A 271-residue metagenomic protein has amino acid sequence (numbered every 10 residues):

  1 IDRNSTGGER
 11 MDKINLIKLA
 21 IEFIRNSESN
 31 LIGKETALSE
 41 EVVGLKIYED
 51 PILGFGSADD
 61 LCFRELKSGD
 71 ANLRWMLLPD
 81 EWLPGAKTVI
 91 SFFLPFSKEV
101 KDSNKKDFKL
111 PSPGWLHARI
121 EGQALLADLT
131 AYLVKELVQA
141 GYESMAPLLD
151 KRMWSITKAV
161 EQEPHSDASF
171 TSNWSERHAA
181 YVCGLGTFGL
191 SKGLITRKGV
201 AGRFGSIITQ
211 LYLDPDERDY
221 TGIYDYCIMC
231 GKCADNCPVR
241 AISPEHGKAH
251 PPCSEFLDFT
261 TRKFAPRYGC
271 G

Functional and structural regions predicted by a protein language model:
I1-R10: Short, Lys/Arg-enriched N-terminal segments with co-localized hydrophobic residues within the first ~10-30 amino acids
T6, P51, P79, P95 (+3 more regions): Proline-rich intrinsically disordered, low-complexity coils
M11-A118: Non-catalytic, usually N-terminal nucleic-acid engagement modules in DNA/RNA processing proteins
L110-G271: Catalytic cores of enzyme domains
